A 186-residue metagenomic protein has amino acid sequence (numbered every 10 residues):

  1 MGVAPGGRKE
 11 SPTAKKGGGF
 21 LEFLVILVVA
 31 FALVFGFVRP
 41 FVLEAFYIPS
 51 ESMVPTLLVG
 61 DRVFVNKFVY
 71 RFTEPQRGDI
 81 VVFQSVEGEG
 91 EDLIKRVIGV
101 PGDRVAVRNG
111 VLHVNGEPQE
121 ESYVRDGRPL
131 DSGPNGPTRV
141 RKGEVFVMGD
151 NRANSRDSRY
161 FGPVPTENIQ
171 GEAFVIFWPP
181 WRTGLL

Functional and structural regions predicted by a protein language model:
G2-V25, F37, F41-Y47, V54-L186: Soluble "head" domains of membrane/secretory-pathway proteins
I26-A30: Alpha-helical transmembrane segments of integral membrane proteins
F31-G36: Alpha-helical transmembrane segments
